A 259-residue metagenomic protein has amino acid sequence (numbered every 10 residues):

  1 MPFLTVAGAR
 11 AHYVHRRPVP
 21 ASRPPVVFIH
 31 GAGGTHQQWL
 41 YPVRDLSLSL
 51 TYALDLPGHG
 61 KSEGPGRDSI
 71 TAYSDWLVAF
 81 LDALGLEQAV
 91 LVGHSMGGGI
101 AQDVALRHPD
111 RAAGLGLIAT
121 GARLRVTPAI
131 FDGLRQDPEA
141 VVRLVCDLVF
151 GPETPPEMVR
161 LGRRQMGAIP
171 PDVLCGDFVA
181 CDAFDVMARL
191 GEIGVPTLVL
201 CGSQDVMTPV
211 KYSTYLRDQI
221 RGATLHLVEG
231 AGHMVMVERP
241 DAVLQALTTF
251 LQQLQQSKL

Functional and structural regions predicted by a protein language model:
A9, Y41, L50-G93, Q245: Active-site loop/oxyanion-hole signature of alpha/beta-hydrolase fold enzymes
A9-E63: Conserved HGGG/HGGXW glycine-rich cap/lid loop of the alpha/beta-hydrolase fold
H30, A89, G93-S95, G202: Conserved alpha/beta-hydrolase "nucleophile elbow" surrounding the catalytic nucleophile
Q102-V142: Flexible "cap/lid" loop of the alpha/beta hydrolase fold
G133-G194: Conserved alpha/beta-hydrolase catalytic His-Asp/Glu region
I193, V199-C201, D205: Short beta-strand/loop motif that positions the catalytic acidic residue of the alpha/beta-hydrolase fold
V206-Y212: Conserved alpha/beta-hydrolase "acid-adjacent" motif
A223-L259: Catalytic active-site module of serine/aspartate enzymes centered on a nucleophile-bearing elbow/loop
